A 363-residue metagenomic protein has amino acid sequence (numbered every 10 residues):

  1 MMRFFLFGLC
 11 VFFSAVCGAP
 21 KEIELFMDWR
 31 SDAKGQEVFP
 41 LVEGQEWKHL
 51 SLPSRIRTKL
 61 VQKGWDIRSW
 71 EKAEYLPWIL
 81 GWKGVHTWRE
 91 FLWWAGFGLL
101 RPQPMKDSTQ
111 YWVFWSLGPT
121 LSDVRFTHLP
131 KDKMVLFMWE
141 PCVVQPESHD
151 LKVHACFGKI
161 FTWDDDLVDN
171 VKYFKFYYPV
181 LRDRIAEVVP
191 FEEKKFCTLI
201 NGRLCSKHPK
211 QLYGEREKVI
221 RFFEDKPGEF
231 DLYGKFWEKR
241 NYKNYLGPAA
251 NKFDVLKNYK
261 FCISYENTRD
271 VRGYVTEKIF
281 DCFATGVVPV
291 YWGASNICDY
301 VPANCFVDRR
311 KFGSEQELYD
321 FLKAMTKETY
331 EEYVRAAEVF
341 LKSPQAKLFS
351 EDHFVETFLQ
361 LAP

Functional and structural regions predicted by a protein language model:
M2, G18-P20: Short, intrinsically disordered terminal tails adjacent to the first/last structured region
M2-G8: Sec-dependent signal peptide recognition, specifically the positively charged N-region followed immediately by
L9-C17, L318: Hydrophobic h-region of N-terminal signal peptides that target proteins for export in Gram-negative bacteria
K21-F114, G118-M138, S148-P363: Pol beta-like nucleotidyltransferase catalytic core
